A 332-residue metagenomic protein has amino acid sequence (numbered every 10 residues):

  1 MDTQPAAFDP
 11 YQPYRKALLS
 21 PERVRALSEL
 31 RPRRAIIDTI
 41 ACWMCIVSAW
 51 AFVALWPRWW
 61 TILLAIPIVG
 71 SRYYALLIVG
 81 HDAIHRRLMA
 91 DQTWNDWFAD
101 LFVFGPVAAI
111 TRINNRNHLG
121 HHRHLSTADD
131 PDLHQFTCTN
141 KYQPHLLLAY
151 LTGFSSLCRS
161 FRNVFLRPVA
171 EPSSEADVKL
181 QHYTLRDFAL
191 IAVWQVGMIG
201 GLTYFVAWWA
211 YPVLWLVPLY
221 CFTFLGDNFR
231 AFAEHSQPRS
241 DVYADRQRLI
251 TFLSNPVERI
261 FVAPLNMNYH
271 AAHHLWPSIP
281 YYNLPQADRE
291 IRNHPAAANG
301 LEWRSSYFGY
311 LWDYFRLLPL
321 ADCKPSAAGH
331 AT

Functional and structural regions predicted by a protein language model:
M1-G70, V79, F104-V213, Y281-T332: Non-catalytic, topology-defining segments of multipass membrane proteins
L27-S28, L88-P106, P131-H145, V242-V257: Juxtamembrane helix-capping/reentrant segments at transmembrane boundaries
A49, I84, L88-M89, V242 (+1 more regions): Active-site-flanking alpha-helical
G70-G80, I110-R112, S156-N163, W215-Y243: Transmembrane alpha-helical segments that form the membrane-embedded catalytic/substrate-channel core of multi-pass
S71, S156-S160, V257-M267: Long helical/loop segments within the catalytic core of UDP-sugar-dependent glycosyltransferases, especially the large
L76-H85, N114-S126, R230-Q237, P264-I279: Histidine-centered catalytic micro-motifs
S173-E234, P238, Y243, E258-Y269: C-terminal membrane-associated helical module and adjoining short loops/tails
